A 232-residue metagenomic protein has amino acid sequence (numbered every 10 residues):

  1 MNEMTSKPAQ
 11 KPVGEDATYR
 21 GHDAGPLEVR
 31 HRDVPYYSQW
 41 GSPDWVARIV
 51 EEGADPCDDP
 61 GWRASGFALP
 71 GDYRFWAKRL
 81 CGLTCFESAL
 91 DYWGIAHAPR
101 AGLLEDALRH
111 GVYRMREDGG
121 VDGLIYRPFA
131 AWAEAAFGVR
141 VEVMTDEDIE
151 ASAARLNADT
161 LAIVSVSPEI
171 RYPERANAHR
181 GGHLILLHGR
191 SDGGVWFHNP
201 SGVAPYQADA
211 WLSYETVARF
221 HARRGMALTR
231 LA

Functional and structural regions predicted by a protein language model:
M1-G119: Active-site-adjacent structural segments surrounding the nucleophilic cysteine of cysteine proteases and isopeptidases
V13-G14, T18, D23-E28, L90-D91 (+1 more regions): Conserved active-site-adjacent core of cysteine acyl-enzyme catalytic domains
